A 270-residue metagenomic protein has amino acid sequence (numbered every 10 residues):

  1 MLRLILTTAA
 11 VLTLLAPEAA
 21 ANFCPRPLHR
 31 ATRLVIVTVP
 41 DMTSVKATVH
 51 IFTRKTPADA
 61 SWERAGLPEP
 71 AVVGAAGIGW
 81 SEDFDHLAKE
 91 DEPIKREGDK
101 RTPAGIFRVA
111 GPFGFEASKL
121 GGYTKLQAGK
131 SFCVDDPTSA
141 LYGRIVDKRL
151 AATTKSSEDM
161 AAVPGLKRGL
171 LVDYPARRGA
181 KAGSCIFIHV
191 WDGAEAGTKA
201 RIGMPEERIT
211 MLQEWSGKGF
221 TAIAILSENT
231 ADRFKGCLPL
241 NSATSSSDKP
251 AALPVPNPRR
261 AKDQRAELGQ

Functional and structural regions predicted by a protein language model:
M1-L2: N-terminal secretory signal peptides that target proteins for export/translocation
I5-T13: Bacterial N-terminal signal peptides
L15-P17: N-terminal signal peptide c-region/cleavage motif recognized by signal peptidases
A21-T198, R208-Q270: Cell wall/extracellular polymer interaction/catalysis modules
M204: A conserved hydrophobic position in a structured secondary element of the catalytic/binding core that shapes
